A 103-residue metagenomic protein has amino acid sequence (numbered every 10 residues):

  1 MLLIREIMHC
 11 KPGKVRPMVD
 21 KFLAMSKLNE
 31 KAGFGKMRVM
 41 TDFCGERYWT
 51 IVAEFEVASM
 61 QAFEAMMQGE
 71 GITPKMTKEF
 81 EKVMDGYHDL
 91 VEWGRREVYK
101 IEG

Functional and structural regions predicted by a protein language model:
M1-L2, G103: Absolute protein N-terminus
L2, R47-W49: Residue-level preference for beta-strand/loop junctions
L3-M8: Active-site-flanking beta-strand signature of metal-NTP-handling nucleotidyl enzymes and homologous cyclase-like
H9, E54-E56: Short hydrophobic/aromatic beta-strand micro-patches that form the beta-sheet surface supporting nucleotide- or nucleic
H9-D20: Short, surface-exposed ligand-recognition loops at beta-strand->loop->(often short) alpha-helix junctions that present
D20-R38, E56-R95: An amphipathic, aromatic/His-enriched active-site/gating alpha helix that lines ligand/cofactor pockets
T41-R47, Y87: A short beta-turn/loop motif at secondary-structure boundaries
G94-E102: Long, low-complexity, Ser/Thr/Gly/Pro-rich intrinsically disordered segments that act as flexible linkers and assembly
